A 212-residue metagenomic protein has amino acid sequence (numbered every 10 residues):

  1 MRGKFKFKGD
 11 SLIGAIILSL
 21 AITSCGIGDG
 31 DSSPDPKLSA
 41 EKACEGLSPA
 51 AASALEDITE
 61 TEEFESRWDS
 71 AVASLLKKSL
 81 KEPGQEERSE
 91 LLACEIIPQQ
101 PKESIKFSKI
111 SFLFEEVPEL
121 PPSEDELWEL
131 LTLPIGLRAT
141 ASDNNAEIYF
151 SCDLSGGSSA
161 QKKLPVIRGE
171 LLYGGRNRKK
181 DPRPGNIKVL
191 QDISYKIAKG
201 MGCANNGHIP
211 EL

Functional and structural regions predicted by a protein language model:
R2-I13: Bacterial N-terminal signal peptides that target proteins for export
I16-S19: Alpha-helical transmembrane segments
A21-S24: C-terminal motif of bacterial Sec signal peptides marking the signal peptidase cleavage site
G26-G28: Bacterial signal peptide processing site
S32-Y195, K199, N205-L212: A small/polar (G/S/T-enriched), proline-flanked helix-loop surface module common in exported/cell-envelope proteins
